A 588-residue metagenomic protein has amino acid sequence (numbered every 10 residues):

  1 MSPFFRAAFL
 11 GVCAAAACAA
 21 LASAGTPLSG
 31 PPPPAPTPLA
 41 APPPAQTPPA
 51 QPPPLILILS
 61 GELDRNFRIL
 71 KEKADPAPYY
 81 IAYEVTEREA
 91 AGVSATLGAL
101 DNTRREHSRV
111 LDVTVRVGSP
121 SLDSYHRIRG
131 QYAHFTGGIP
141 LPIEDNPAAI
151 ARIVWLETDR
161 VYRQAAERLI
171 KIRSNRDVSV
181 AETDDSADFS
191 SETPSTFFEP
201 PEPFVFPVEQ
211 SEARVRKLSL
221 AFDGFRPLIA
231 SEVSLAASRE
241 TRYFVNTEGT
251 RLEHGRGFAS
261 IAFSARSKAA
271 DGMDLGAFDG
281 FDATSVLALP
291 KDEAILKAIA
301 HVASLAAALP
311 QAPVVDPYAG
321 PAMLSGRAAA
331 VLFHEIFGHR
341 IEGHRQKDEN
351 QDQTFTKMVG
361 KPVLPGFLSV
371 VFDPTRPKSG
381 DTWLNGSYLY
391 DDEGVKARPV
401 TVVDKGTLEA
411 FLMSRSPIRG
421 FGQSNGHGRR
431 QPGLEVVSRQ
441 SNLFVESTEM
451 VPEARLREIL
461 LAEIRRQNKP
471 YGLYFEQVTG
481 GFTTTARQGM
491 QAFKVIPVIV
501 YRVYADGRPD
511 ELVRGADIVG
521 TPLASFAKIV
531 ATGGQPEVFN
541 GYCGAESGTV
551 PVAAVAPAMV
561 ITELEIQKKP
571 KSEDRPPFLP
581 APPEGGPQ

Functional and structural regions predicted by a protein language model:
M1-R6: N-terminal secretory signal peptides that target proteins for export/translocation
A8-A22: Bacterial N-terminal signal peptides
A24-P399, D404-T407, G420, P470 (+6 more regions): Active-site bordering "gate/hinge" segments that shape substrate access to catalytic or cofactor-binding pockets
G255, L412, L512-R514: Short linear motifs in exposed loops
F278-G280, S414-S416, R514-A516: Residue-level structural signal for beta-strand termini and adjacent loop
T375-L384, L389, A397, R415 (+4 more regions): A glycine- and small/hydrophobic-rich beta-loop-beta segment that serves as a flexible "lid/hinge" or phosphate-binding
L408-E463: C-terminal, non-catalytic macromolecule-binding modules
E446-A524, N540-E546: Hydrophobic alpha-helical bundle architecture
